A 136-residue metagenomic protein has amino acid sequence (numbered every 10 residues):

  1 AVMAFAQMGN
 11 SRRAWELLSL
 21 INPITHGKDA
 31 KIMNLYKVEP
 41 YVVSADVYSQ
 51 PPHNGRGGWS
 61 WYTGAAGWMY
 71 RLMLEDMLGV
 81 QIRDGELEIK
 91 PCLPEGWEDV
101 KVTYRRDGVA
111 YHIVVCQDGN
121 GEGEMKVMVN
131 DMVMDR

Functional and structural regions predicted by a protein language model:
V2-R136: Non-catalytic C-terminal accessory modules of carbohydrate-active enzymes
